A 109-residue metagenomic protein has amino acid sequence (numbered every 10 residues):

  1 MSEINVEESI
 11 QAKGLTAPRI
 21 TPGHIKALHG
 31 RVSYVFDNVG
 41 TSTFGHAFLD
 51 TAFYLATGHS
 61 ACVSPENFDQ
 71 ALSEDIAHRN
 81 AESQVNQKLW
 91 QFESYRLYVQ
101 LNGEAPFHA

Functional and structural regions predicted by a protein language model:
M1-A109: Domain-level marker for long, solvent-exposed, non-transmembrane regions
